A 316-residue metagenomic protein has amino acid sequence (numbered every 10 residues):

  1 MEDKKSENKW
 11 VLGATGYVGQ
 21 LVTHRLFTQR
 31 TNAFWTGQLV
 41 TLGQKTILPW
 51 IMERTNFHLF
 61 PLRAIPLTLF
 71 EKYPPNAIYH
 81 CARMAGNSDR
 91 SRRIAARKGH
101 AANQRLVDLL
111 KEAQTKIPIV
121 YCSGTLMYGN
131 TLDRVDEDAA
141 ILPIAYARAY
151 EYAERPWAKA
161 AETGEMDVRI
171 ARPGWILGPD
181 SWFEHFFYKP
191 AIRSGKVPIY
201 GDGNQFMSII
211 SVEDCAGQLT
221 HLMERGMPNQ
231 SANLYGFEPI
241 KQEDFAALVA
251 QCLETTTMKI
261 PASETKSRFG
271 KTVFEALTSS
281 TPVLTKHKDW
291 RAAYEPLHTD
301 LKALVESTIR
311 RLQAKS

Functional and structural regions predicted by a protein language model:
K4-N32: N-terminal Rossmann NAD(P)H-binding glycine-rich loop of SDR-like oxidoreductase domains
T55-R105, L109: NAD(P)H-binding glycine-rich loop region in Rossmannoid oxidoreductase-like domains and their noncatalytic homologs
L62, V273-S316: C-terminal amphipathic/interface module of NAD(P)-dependent oxidoreductases and related NAD-binding regulators
N103-Y146: Conserved Rossmann-fold NAD(P)-dependent oxidoreductase catalytic core, especially the SDR/UDP-sugar
L132-I170: Catalytic helix-loop patch of NAD(P)-dependent Rossmann-fold dehydrogenases
E151, I176-Y188, H221-A232, E238: Glycine/proline-rich active-site loop of Rossmann-fold NAD(P)-dependent oxidoreductases
E162-F206: NAD(P)-dependent short-chain dehydrogenase/reductase
A216-T272, V305-S316: Mid/C-terminal beta-alpha module of Rossmann-like enzyme folds, strongest in SDR-family dehydrogenases/epimerases
